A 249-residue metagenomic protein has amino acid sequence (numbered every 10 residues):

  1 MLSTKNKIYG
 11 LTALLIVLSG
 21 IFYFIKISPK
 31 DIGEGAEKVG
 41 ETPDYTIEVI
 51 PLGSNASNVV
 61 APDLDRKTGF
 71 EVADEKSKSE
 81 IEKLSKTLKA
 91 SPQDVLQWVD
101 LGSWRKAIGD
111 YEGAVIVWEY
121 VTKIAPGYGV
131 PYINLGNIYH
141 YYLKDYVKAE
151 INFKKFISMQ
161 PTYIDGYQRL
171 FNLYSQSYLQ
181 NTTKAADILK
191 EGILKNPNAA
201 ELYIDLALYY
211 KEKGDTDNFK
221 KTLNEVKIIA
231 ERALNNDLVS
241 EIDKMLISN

Functional and structural regions predicted by a protein language model:
L2-Q93: N-terminal leader/linker segments that initiate helical-solenoid repeat arrays
A73-S85, I108-Y120, L143-K155, Y178-E191 (+1 more regions): Structural signature of tandem alpha-helical TPR/SEL1-like repeats, specifically the intra-repeat loop/turn
S85-K89, T122, H140, I157 (+5 more regions): A conserved position within tetratricopeptide repeats
Q97, P131, D165-G166, L202 (+1 more regions): TPR alpha-solenoid repeat register
S103, N137-I138, N172-L173, L208: Residue-level recognition of tetratricopeptide repeat
G192, A200-N249: Terminal, low-structured helical/coil segments at or just beyond the last alpha-helical repeat
